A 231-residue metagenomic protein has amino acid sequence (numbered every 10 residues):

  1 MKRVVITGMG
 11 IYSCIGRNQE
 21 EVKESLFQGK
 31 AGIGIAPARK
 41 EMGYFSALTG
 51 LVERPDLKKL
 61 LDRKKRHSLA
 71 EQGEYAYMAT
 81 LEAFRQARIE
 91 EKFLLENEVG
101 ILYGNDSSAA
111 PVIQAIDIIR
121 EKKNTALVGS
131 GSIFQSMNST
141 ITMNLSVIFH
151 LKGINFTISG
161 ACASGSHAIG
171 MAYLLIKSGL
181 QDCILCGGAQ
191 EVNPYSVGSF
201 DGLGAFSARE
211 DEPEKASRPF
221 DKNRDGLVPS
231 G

Functional and structural regions predicted by a protein language model:
M1-K65: ACP-dependent fatty acid/polyketide chain-elongation machinery
K2, L95-N97: Residue-level preference for short coil/turn positions at secondary-structure junctions
V5, G100-L102, D182-L185: Conserved beta-strand elements of the Class I
M9, G104-D106: Structured loops at beta-to-helix junctions and adjacent beta-edge loops in soluble globular domains
R17-E20, K30-A36, R85-L95, D106-G231: Acyl-thioester C-C bond-transforming condensing/cleaving domain
A38-I89, F93, Y103, N138-K152: A glycine- and small-residue-enriched flexible loop/hinge segment at structural boundaries
